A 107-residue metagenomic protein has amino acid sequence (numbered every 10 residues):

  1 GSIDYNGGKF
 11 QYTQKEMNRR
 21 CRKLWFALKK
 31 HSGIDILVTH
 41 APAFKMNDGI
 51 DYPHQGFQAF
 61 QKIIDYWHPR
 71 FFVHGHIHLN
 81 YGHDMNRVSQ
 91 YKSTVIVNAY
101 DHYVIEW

Functional and structural regions predicted by a protein language model:
G1-Q55, A59: Conserved catalytic scaffold of divalent metal-dependent phosphoesterases
S2-D4, G8, H74, I96-N98: Residue-level signal for functionally critical sites in structured catalytic/ligand-binding pockets
I3-D4, P42-F44, H76-N80, H102: Catalytic metal-binding/acid-base residues of hydrolase active sites
Q61-W67, F71, H78-W107: Binuclear metal-dependent phosphoesterase catalytic core
